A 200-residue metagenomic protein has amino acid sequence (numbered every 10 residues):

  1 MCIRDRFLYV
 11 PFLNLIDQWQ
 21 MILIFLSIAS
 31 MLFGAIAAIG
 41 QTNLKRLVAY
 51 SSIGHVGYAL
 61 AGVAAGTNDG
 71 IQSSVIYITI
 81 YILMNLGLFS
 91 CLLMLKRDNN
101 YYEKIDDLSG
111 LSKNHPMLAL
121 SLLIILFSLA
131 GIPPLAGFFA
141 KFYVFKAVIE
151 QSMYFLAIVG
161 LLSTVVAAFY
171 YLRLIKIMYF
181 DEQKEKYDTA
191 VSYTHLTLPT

Functional and structural regions predicted by a protein language model:
M1-D5, T194-T200: Conserved small/polar residues in nucleotide/adenosyl-binding loops
R4-S128, V166: Hydrophobic transmembrane alpha-helices and their helix-loop junctions in integral membrane proteins
M31, M84-C91, Y154-K184: Hydrophobic alpha-helical segments of multi-pass membrane transport proteins
L60-D69, A140-L156: Interfacial segments of multi-pass membrane proteins
S73-T79, V148-L156, Y193: Structural signal for the N-terminal portions of transmembrane helices and their immediately preceding loop/interface
L108, G137, I175: Hydrophobic, well-ordered secondary-structure elements that form the walls of internal hydrophobic environments
S112-M117, R173-L196: Cytoplasmic/organellar membrane-interface segments at the starts of transmembrane helices in multi-pass inner-membrane
G131-F142: Transmembrane helix boundary and interhelical junction motifs in multipass membrane proteins
